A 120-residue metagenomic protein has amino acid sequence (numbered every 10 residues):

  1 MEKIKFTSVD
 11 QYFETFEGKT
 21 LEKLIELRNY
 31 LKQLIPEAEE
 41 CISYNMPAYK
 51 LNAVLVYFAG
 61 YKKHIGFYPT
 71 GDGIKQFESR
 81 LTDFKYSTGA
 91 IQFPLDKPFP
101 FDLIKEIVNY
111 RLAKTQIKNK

Functional and structural regions predicted by a protein language model:
M1-K120: Charge-dense, helix-prone N-terminal extensions
